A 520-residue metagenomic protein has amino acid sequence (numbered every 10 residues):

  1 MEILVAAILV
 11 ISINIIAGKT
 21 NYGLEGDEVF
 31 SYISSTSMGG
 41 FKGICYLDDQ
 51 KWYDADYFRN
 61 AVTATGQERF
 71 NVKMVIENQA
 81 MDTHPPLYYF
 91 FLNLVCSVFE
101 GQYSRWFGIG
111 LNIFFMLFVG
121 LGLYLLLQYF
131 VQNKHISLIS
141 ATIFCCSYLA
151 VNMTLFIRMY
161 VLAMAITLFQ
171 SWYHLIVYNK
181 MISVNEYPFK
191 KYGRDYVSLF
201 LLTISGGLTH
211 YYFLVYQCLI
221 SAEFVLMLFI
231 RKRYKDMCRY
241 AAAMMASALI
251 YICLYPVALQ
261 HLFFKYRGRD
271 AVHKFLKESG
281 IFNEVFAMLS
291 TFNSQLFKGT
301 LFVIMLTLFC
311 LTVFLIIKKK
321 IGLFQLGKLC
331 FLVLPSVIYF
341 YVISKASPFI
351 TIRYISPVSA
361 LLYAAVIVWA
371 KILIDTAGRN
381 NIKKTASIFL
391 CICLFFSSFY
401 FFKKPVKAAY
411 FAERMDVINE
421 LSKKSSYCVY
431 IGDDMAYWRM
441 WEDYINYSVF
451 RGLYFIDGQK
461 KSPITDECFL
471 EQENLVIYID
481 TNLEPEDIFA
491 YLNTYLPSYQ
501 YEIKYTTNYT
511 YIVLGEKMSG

Functional and structural regions predicted by a protein language model:
E2-V62, A246-L259: Transmembrane signal-anchor helices characteristic of membrane glycosylation enzymes that use polyprenol
T36-H84, L92, C96-G101: Interfacial juxtamembrane loops and adjacent helix segments that form the catalytic/substrate-binding surfaces
L94, G122, T142-C146, A150 (+3 more regions): Specific aromatic-rich, kink-prone transmembrane helix
F107-V131, F169: Transmembrane-helix motifs of polytopic, lipid-linked glycan transferases
L123-C146: Transmembrane-helix signature of polytopic, membrane-embedded enzymes that assemble or transfer cell-envelope glycans
S140, P188-Y211, A222, A246: Membrane-interface alpha helices of multi-pass inner-membrane proteins
A163, V215, A346-G378: Hydrophobic/aromatic-rich transmembrane helices and adjacent perimembrane loops
C393-K460: Membrane-embedded, lumen/periplasm-facing catalytic core of multi-pass transferases that use lipid-linked donors
